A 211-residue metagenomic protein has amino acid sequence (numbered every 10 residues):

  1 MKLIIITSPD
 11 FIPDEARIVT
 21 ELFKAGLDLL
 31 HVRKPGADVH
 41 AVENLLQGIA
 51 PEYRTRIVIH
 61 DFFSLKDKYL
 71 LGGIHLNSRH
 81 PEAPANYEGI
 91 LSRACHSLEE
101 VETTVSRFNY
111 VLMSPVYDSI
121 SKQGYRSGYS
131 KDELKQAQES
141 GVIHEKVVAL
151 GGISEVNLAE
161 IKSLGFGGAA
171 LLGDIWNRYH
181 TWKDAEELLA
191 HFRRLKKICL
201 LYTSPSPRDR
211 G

Functional and structural regions predicted by a protein language model:
M1-G73, L91-R93, L98-F108, E155 (+1 more regions): Conserved N-terminal beta1-alpha1 strand-loop-helix module at the mouth
I49-R56, R93, Y129-V148, L195: Alpha-helix-loop-beta-strand connector modules within alpha/beta enzyme cores
S78-E82, R93, P115-G141: Flexible, gly/pro- and Lys/Arg-enriched active-site loops
S78-P84, P115-S121, L164-H191: Glycine-rich phosphate-binding active-site loops on the catalytic face of alpha/beta enzymes
E100-V101, S106-K122: Histidine/lysine/aspartate-rich catalytic loop segments that bind and position anionic ligands
V148-I153, G173: Glycine-rich beta-strand-to-loop/alpha-helix junction loops that act as flexible
Y202-P207: Conserved small/polar residues in nucleotide/adenosyl-binding loops
